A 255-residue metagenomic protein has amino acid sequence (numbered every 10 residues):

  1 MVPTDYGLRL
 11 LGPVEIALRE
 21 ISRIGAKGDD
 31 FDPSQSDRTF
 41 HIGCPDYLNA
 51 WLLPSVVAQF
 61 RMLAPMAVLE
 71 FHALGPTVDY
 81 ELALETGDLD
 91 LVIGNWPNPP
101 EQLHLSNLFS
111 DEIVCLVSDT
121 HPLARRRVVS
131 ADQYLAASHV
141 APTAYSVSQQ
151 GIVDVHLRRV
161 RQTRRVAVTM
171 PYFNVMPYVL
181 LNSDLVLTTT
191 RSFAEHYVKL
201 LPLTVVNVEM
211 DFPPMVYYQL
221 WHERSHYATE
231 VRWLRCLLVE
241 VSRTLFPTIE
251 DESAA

Functional and structural regions predicted by a protein language model:
M1, L8, R19-H41, M62 (+2 more regions): Short helix-loop hinge/linker segments at domain boundaries
Y6-P13, L52, V56, Y134 (+2 more regions): Short amphipathic alpha-helical coupling segments at ligand-binding clamshell hinges and other catalytic/signaling
D37-P99, M170: Central regulatory/effector-binding core of bacterial HTH transcription factors
L52, T204-T248: A late-sequence structural motif
G75-Y80, E85-L89, N95, Y145-V205: Hydrophobic hinge/microswitch elements
N95, L123-S130, A137-V160, R191 (+4 more regions): Secondary-structure junction motif
P100-H139, V231: Flexible hinge/capping segments at coil-to-helix
H104-V114, L187, R191-E195, K199-P214: Short beta-strand->loop
